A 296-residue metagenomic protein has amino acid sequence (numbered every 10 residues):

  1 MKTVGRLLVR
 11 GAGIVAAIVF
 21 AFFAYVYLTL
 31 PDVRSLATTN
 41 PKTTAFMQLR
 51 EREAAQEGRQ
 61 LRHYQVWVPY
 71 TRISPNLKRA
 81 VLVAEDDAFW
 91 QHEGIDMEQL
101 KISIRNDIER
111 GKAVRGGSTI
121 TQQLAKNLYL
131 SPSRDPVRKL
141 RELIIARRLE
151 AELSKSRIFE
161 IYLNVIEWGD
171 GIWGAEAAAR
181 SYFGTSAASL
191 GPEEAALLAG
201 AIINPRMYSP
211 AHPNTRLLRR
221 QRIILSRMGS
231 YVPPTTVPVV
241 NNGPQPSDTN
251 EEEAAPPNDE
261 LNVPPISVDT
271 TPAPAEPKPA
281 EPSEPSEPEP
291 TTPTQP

Functional and structural regions predicted by a protein language model:
K2-P296: Juxtamembrane regions of bacterial inner-membrane/periplasmic proteins, predominantly the peptidoglycan biogenesis
